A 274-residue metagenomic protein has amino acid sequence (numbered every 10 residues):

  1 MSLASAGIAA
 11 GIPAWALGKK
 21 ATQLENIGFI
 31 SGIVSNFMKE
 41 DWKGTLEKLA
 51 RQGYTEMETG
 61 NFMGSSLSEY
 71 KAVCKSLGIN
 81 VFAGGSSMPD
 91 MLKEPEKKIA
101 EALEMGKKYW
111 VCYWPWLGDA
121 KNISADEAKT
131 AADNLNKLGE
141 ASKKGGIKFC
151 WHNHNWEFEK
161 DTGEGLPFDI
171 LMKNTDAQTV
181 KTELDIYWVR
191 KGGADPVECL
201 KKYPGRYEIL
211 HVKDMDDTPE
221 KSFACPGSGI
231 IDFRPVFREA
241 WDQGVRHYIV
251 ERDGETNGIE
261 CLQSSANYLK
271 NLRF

Functional and structural regions predicted by a protein language model:
M1-G18: N-terminal export signals
S5-G7, E56, N80, M88-K181: Active-site acidic/histidine proton-transfer and metal-coordination neighborhood in alpha/beta enzyme cores
K20-T22, L46-R51, S65-F82, E94-K107 (+4 more regions): Acidic (Asp/Glu)-rich catalytic clusters
K20-T45, Y54-E58, G85: Boundary/entry segment of secreted carbohydrate-active catalytic domains
F29, L49, M57, C74 (+7 more regions): Conserved, mostly hydrophobic/aromatic
F29-I33, T59-N61, A83-M88, C112-P115 (+4 more regions): A cross-domain feature marking catalytic cores of carbohydrate-active enzymes and several ubiquitous metabolic/repair
S35-E40, E58-E69, S87-P95, G118-N122 (+5 more regions): Acidic-and-aromatic substrate-binding clefts and catalytic sites of carbohydrate-active enzymes
K144-I230: Acidic/histidine-rich catalytic cores of soluble enzymes
